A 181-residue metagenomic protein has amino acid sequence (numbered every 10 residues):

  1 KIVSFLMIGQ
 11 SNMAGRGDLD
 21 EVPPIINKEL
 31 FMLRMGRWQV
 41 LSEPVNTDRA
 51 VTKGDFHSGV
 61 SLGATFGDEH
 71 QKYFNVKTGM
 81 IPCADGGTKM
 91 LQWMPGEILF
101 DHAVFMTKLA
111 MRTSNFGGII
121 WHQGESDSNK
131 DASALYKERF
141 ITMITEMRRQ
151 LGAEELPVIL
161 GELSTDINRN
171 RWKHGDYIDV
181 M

Functional and structural regions predicted by a protein language model:
K1-M181: Cell-envelope and extracellular/periplasmic
